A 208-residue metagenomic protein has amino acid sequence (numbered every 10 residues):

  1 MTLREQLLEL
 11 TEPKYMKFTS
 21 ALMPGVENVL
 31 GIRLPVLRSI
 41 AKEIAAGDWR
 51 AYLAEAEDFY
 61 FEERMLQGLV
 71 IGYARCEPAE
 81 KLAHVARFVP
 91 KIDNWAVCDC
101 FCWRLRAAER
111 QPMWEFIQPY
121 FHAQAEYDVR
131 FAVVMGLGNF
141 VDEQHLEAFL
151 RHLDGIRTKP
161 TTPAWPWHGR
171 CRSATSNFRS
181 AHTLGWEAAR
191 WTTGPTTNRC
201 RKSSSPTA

Functional and structural regions predicted by a protein language model:
M1-A208: Alpha-helical scaffold domains
